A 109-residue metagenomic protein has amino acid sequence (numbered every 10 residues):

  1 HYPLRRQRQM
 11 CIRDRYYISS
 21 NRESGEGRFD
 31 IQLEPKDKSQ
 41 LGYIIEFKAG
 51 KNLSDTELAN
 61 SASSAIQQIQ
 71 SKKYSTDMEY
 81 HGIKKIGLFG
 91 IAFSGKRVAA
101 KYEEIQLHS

Functional and structural regions predicted by a protein language model:
H1-I12: Single conserved hydrophobic/aromatic residue that forms the stacking wall/gate of nucleotide- or nucleobase-binding
R6-Q7, F29-L33, L41-N52, K72: Conserved catalytic cores of phosphodiester-cleaving nucleases, focusing on short active-site segments
R13-Y17, H81-I83: Short secondary-structure junctions
R15-S39: Active-site metal-binding core of divalent-cation-utilizing nuclease and nuclease-like domains
R22-S24, P35-D37, A49-K51, G90-G95: Short, flexible loop/turn elements at secondary-structure junctions
I44, D55-L58, A99-E103: Short conserved micro-motifs at the rims of enzyme active sites and ligand-binding pockets
G50-K73: Mg2+/Mn2+-dependent nuclease catalytic core
D77-S109: Domain-level recognition of nuclease-like catalytic cores that cleave nucleotide substrates
